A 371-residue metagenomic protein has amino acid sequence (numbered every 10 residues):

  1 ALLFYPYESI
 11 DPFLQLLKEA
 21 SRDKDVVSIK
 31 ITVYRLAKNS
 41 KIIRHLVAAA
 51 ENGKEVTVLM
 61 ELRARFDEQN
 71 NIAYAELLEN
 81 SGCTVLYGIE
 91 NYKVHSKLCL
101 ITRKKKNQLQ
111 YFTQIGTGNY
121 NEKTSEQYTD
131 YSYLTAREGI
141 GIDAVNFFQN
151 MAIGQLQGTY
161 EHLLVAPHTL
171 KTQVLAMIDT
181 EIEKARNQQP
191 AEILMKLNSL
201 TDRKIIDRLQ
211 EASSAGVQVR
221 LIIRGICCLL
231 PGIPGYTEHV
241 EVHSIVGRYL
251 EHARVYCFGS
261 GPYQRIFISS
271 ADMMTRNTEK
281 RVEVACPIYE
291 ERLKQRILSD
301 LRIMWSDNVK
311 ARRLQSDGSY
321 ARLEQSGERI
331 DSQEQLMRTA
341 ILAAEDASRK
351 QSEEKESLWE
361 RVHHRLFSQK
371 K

Functional and structural regions predicted by a protein language model:
A1-N52, V58, L62-R63, D67-A73: Core mixed alpha/beta domains of very large multi-subunit molecular machines
A1-S28, K106-M177: Active-site cores of enzymes that catalyze phosphoryl transfer or operate on phosphate-rich substrates
F13-L16, I42, A144, I205-R208 (+1 more regions): Hydrophobic side chains in well-ordered alpha-helices
Q15-E19, H45-A48, F147-M151, I178-I182 (+2 more regions): Short hydrophobic/aromatic-rich motifs at helix boundaries and adjacent loops
N52-T124, G139-G141, G154, P167-K371: PLD/PLD-like phosphodiesterase catalytic module centered on the HKD motif
